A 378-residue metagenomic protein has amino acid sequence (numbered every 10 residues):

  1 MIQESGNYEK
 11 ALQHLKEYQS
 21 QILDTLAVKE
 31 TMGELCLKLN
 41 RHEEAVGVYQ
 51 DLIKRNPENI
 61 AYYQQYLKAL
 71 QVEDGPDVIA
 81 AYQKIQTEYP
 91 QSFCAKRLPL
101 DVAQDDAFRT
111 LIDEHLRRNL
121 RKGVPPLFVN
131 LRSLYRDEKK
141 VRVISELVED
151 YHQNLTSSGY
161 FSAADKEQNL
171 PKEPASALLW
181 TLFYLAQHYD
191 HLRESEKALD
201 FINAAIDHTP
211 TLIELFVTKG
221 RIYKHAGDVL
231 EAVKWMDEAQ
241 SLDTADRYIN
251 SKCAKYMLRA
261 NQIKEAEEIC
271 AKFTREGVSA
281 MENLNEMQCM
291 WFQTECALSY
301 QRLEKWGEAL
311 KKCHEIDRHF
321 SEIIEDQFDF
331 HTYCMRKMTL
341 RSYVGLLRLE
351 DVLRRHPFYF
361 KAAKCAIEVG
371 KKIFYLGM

Functional and structural regions predicted by a protein language model:
M1-M378: Non-TPR docking regions that flank or precede TPR/alpha-solenoid scaffolds in eukaryotic proteins
